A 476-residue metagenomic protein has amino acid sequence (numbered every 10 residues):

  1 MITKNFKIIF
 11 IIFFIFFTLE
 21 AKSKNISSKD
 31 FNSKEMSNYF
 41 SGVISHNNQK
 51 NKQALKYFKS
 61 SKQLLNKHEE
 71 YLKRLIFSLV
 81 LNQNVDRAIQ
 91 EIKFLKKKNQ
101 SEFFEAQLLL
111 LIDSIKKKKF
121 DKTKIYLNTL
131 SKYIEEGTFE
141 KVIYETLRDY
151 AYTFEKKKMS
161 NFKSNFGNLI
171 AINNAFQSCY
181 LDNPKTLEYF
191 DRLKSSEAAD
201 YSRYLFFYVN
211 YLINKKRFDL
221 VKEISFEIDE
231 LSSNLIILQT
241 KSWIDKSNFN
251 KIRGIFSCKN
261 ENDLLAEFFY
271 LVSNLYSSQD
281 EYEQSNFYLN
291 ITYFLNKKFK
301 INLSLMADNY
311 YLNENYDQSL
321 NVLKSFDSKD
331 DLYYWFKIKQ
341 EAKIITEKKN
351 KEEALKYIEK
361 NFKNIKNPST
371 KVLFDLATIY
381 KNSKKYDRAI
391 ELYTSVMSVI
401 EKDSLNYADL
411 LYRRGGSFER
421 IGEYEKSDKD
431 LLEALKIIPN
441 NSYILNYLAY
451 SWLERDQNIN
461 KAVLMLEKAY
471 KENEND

Functional and structural regions predicted by a protein language model:
I2-K24: Classical Sec-dependent N-terminal signal peptides that target proteins to the secretory pathway
L19-L75, L81, I89-Q90, E102 (+1 more regions): N-terminal leader/linker segments that initiate helical-solenoid repeat arrays
D30-N38, L65-L72, N99-L109, I134-T146 (+12 more regions): Generic helix N-cap/helix-start motif at coil->alpha-helix transitions
V43, F77, I112, Y150 (+8 more regions): Residue-level recognition of tetratricopeptide repeat
N48, N82, K117, T153-E155 (+8 more regions): Structural motif corresponding to the intra-repeat A-B loop/turn of tetratricopeptide repeats
Q49, F256-K259, D280, N286 (+9 more regions): Repeat-based scaffolding regions
L55, V85-K98, F120-I134, K156-L169 (+9 more regions): Alpha-helical repeat scaffolds
V80, K343-T346, Y447-D476: Alpha-helical adaptor scaffolds
